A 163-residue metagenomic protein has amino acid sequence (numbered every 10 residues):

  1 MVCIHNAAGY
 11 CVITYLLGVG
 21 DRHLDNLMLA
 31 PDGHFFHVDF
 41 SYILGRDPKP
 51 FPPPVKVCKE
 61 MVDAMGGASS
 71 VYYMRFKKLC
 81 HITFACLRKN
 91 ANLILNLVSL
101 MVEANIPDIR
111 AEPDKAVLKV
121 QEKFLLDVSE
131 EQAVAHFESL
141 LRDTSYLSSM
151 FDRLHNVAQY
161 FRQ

Functional and structural regions predicted by a protein language model:
M1-G9, L24, L29-Q163: ATP-dependent kinase catalytic cores of phosphoinositide-metabolizing enzymes and PI3K-like protein kinases
G18, H23-L24: Canonical protein kinase catalytic loop motif
